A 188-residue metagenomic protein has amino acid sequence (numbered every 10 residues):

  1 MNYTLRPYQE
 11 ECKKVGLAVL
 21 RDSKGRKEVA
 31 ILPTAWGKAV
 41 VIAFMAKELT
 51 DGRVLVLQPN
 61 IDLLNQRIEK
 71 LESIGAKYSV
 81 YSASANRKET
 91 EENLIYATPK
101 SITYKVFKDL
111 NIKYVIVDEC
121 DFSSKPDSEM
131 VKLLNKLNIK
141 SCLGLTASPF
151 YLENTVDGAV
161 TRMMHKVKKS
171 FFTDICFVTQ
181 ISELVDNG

Functional and structural regions predicted by a protein language model:
M1-I31: Conserved pre-motif I regulatory segment
D22-A46: Walker A/P-loop
A30, R53-N60: Conserved RecA-like ASCE P-loop NTPase motor core of nucleic-acid helicases/translocases
L49, F107-Y114, L133-I139: Short, conserved loop/helix-junction motifs that constitute active-site signature segments in enzyme catalytic cores
D51, I61-S84: Conserved helix-turn-beta segment of the N-terminal RecA-like "Helicase ATP-binding" lobe in SF1/SF2 helicases
S84-Y114, K125: Conserved helix/coil segment N-terminal to the catalytic DExD/H
D118-C120: Walker B catalytic acidic pair
F122-N187: Post-DEXD/H (motif II) to motif III coupling segment of the RecA-like Helicase ATP-binding lobe
